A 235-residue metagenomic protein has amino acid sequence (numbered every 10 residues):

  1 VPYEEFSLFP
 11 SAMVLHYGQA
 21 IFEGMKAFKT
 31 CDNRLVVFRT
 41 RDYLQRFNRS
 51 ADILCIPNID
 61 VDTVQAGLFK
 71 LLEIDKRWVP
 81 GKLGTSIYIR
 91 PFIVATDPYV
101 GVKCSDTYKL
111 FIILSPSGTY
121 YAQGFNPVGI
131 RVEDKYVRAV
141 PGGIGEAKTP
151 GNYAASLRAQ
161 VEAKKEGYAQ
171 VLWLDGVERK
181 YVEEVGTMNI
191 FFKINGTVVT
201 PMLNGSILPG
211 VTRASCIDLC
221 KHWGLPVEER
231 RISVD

Functional and structural regions predicted by a protein language model:
V1-L71, F92, Y99-D235: Helix-start/capping segments and mature chain N-termini
P80-R90, V94: Extended, Lys/Arg-enriched charged tracts that mediate electrostatic binding to polyanionic substrates
